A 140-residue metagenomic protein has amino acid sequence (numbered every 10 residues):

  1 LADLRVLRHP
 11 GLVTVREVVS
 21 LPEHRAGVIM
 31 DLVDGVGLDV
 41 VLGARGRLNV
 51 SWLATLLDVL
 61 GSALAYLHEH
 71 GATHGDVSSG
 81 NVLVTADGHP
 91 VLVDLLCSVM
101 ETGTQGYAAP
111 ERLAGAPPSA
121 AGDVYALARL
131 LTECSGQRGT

Functional and structural regions predicted by a protein language model:
L1-V6: AlphaC helix of the eukaryotic protein kinase fold
R8-G11: Flexible N-lobe loop architecture of eukaryotic-like protein kinase catalytic domains
T14-A26: Short beta-strand micro-motifs within the conserved protein kinase catalytic domain, predominantly in the N-lobe
E23-G37, V41: Conserved short submotifs of the Hanks-type protein kinase catalytic core that shape the nucleotide-binding pocket
L56-L57: Activation segment signature within eukaryotic-like protein kinase domains
G61-A72: Protein kinase catalytic-loop region centered on the HRD/HxD motif
D123: Conserved catalytic-loop aspartate of Hanks-type protein kinases
